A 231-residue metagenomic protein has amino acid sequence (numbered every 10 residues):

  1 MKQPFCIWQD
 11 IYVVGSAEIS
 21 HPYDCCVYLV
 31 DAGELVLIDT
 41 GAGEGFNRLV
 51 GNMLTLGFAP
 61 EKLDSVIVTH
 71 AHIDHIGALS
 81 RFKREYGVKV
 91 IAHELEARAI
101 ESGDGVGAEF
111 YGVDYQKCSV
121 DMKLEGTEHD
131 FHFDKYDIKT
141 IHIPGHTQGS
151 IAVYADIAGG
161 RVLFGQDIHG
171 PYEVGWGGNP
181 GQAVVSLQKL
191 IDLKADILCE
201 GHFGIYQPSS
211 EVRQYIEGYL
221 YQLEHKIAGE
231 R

Functional and structural regions predicted by a protein language model:
K2-L56, A152-I168: Conserved beta-strand hairpin/beta-sheet module of binuclear metal-dependent hydrolase folds, prominently
I7-S16, F110-G112, D134-I138: Short Pro/Gly-enriched beta-strand edge/turn motifs at strand-loop
E18-I19, S119-M122, H142-P144: Short Gly/Pro-enriched turn/cap motifs at secondary-structure boundaries
Y23-D24, I100-G103, E173-G177: Short, charged, surface-exposed secondary-structure boundary motifs
V36-I38, I67, V90, V162-F164 (+1 more regions): Residue-level marker for buried hydrophobic side chains located in beta-strands that build the well-ordered beta-sheet
A42-E44, V106, D130, D137-Q222 (+1 more regions): Metallo-beta-lactamase
E44-N47, L54-H129: Active-site HxH/HxHxD metal-binding segment of metal-dependent hydrolases
G229-R231: C-terminal regulatory/interaction regions
